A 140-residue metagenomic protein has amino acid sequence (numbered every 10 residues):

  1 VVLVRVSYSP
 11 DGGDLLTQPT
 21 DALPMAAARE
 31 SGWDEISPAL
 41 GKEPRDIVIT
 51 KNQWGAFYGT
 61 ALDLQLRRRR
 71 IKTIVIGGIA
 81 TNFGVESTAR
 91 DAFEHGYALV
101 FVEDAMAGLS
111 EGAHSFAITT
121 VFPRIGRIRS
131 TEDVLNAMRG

Functional and structural regions predicted by a protein language model:
V1-D11, V102: Short beta-strand segments at enzyme active-site cores
G12-L16: Metal-dependent catalytic neighborhoods of phosphoester/phosphodiester hydrolases
P19-G140: Active-site-adjacent betaalpha module
